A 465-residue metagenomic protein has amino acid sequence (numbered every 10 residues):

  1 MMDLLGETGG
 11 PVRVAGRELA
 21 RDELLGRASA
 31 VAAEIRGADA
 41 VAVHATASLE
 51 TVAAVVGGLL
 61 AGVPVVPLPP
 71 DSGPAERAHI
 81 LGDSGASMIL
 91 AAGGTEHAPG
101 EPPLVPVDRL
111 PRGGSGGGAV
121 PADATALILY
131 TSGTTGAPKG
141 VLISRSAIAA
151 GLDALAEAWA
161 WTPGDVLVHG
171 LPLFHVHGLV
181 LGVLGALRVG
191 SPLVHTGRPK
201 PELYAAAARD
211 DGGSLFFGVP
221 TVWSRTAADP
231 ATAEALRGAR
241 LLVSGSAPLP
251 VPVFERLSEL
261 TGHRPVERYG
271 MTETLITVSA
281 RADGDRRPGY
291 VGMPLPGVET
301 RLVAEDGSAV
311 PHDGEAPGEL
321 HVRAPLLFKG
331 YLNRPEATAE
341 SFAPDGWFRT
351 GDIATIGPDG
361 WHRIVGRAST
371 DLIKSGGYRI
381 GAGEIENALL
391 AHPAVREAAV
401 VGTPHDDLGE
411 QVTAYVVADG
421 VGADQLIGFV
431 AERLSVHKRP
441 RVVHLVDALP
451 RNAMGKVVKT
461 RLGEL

Functional and structural regions predicted by a protein language model:
M1-E23: AMP-dependent adenylate-forming
G6-E7, G113-Y130, A137, A160-V166: Conserved pre-ATP/AMP-binding loop-to-beta segment of ANL
R17, A32-S72, R379: Conserved AMP-binding/adenylate-forming
E18-D22, A126-D153: Conserved AMP-binding A3 loop
V43, A324, K329-G330, I353-K438 (+2 more regions): AMP-binding/adenylate-forming catalytic core of the ANL superfamily
A149-V166, F174-S214: Conserved AMP-binding/adenylation subdomain of ANL enzymes
G213-G218, A227-R287, E299: Gly/Ser/Thr-rich phosphate-binding loop
R301-H321, E340, P358-D359, G420-A423 (+1 more regions): Conserved beta-loop-beta connector loops within the AMP-binding
